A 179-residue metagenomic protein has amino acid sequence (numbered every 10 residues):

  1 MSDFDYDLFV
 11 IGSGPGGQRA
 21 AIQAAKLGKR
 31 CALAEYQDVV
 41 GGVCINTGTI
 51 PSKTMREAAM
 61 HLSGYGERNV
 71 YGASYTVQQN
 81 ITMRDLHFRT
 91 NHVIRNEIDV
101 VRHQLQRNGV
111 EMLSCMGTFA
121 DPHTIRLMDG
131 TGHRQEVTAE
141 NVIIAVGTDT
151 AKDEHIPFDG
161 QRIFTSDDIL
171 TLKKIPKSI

Functional and structural regions predicted by a protein language model:
S2-Y6, I22-K29, E35-I175: Glycine-rich flavin
G12-P15, D38: Glycine-rich Rossmann-fold phosphate-binding loop(s) that bind the pyrophosphate of adenine dinucleotide cofactors
Q18: Residues forming the Rossmann-fold NAD(P)(H) cofactor-binding site
